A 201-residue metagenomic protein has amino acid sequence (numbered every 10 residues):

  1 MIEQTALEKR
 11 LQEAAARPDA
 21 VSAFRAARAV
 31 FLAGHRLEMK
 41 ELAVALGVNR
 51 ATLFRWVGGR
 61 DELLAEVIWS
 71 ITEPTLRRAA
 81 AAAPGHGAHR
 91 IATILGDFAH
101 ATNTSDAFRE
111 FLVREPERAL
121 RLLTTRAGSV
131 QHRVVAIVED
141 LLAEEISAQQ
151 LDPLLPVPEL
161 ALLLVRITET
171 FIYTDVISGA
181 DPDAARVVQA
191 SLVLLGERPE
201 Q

Functional and structural regions predicted by a protein language model:
M1-L11, H100, A136, D140-A148 (+2 more regions): C-terminal peripheral helix-coil segments that are non-catalytic and often amphipathic
A14-E41: Short, amphipathic alpha-helix enriched in basic
F31-R36, F54-E66: HTH DNA-binding helix-turn interface
E41-A45, L53: Append "Primarily bacterial transcriptional regulators
E66, A79-F108, L160-L164: Hydrophobic alpha-helical connector segments
I68-R77: Short, basic, alpha-helical segments at the C-terminal edge of helix-turn-helix-like DNA-binding modules
A92-R114, G128-S129, E139, S178: Helical hydrophobic small-molecule/effector-binding pocket
R121-Q150, P158-V165: Amphipathic alpha-helical packing segments from all-alpha helical-bundle domains
